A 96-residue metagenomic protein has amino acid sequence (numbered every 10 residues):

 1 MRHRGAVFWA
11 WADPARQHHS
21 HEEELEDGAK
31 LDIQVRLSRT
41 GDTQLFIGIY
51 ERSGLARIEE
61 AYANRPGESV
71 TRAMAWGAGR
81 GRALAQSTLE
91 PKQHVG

Functional and structural regions predicted by a protein language model:
M1-K30: Negatively charged, low-complexity tracts enriched in Asp/Glu with abundant Ser/Thr
Q17-H19, G54, I58, L84: Amphipathic alpha-helical interaction segments
L31-A61: A short, structured beta-strand/loop element
I49-E51, Y62-N64, A75-G77, K92-H94: Short, charged/polar low-complexity linear motifs in solvent-exposed/disordered segments
I58-R72: A short, exposed loop/beta-hairpin motif centered on an aromatic-Gly-Thr core
E68-L84: A short, charged, amphipathic alpha-helix used as a generic interaction element across diverse proteins
G79-P91, V95: Short arginine-rich
